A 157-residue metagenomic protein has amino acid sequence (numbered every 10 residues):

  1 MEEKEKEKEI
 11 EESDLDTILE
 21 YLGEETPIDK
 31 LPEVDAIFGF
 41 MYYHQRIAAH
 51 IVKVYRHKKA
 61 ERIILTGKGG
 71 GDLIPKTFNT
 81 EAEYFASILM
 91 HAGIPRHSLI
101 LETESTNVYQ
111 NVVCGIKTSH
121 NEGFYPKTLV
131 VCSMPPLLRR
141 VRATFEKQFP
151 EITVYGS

Functional and structural regions predicted by a protein language model:
M1-S157: A structural signal for short, hydrophobic/glycine-enriched beta-strand patches
